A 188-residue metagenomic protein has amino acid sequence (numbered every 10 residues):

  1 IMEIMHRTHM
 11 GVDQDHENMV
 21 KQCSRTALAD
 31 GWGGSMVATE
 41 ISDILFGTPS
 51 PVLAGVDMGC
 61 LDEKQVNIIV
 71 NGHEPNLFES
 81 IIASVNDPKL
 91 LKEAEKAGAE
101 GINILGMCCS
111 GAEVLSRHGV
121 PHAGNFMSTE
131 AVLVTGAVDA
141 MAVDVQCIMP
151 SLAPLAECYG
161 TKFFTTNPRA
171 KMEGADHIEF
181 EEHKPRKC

Functional and structural regions predicted by a protein language model:
I1-C188: Metallocofactor- and cofactor-centric catalytic cores in central/energy metabolism, strongly enriched
